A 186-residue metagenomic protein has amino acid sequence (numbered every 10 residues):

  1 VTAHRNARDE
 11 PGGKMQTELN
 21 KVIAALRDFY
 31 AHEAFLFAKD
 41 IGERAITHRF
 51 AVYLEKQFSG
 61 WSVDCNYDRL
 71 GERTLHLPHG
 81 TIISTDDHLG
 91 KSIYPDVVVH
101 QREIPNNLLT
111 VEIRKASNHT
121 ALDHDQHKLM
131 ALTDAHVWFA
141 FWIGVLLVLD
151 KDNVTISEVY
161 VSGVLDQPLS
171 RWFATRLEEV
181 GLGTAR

Functional and structural regions predicted by a protein language model:
T2-E55: Charged, often low-complexity linker/regulatory segments
A25-F29, P105-V111: Glycine-rich, often proline-containing surface loops adjacent to acidic residues and nearby aromatics that form
E55-S59, D134: A general structural signal for alpha-helical elements within enzymatic catalytic domains
W61-I104: Active-site metal-binding core of divalent-cation-utilizing nuclease and nuclease-like domains
P95-V99, N107-S117, L129: Conserved catalytic cores of phosphodiester-cleaving nucleases, focusing on short active-site segments
A116-A135: Mg2+/Mn2+-dependent nuclease catalytic core
D134-V164: Nucleic-acid nuclease catalytic cores
Q167-R186: Non-catalytic C-terminal interaction segments of nucleic acid-processing enzymes
